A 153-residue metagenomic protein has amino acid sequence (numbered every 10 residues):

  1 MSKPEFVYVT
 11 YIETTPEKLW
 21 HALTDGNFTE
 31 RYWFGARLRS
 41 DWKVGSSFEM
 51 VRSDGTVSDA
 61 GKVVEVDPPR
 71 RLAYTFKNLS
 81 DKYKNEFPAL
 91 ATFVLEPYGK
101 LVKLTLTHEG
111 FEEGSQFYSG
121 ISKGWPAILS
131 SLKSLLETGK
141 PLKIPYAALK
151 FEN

Functional and structural regions predicted by a protein language model:
K3-V9, S47, S58, R71 (+2 more regions): Intrinsic-disorder/low-complexity, polar/charged segments enriched in Ser/Thr/Lys/Arg/Asp/Glu/Gln
V7-Y8, T14, N27-A60, K150-N153: Short beta-edge strand/loop motif at the mouth of beta-sheet-based domains
T10, A60-E65, A89-E96: Hydrophobic/aromatic beta-strand elements that line small-molecule binding cavities or substrate pockets in beta-rich
P16-E17, V64-R70, V94-K103: A short, structured loop/turn motif at beta-sheet edges
L19-W20, T29, F48, V63 (+4 more regions): Hydrophobic pocket/interface hotspot
S47-S53, Y74-L79, H108: Short beta-strand segments that buttress and anchor functional surface loops
S80-P126, S134, P145: Beta-strand/loop substructures that line and gate deep hydrophobic ligand-binding cavities in soluble
S134-N153: Short, highly charged C-terminal tails/helix-capping segments
